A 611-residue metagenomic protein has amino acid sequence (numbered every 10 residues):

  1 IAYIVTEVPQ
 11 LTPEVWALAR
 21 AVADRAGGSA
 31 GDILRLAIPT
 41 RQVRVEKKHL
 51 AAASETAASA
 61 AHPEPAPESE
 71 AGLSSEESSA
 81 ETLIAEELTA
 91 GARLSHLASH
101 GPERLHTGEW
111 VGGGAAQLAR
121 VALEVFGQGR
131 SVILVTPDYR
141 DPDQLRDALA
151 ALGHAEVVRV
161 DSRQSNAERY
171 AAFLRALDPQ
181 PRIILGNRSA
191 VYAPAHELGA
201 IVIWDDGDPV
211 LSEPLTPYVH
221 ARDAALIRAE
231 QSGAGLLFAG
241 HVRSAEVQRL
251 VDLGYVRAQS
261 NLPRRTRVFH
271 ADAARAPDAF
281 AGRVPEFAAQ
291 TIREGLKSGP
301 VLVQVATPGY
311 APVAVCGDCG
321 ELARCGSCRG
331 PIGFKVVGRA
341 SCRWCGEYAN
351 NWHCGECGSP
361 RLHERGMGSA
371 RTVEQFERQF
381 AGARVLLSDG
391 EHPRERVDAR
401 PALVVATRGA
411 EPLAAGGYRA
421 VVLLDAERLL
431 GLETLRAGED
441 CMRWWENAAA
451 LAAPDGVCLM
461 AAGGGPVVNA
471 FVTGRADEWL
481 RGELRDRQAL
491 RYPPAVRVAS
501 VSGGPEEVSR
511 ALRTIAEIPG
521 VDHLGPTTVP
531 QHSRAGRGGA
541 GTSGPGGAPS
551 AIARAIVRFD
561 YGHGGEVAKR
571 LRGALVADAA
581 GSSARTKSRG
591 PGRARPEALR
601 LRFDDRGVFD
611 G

Functional and structural regions predicted by a protein language model:
I1-A274, E294-L296, V305, C319 (+6 more regions): Accessory, non-ATPase domains that flank or precede helicase/AAA+ motor cores in DNA-metabolism machines
V8-T12, S74, V111-A115, V135-Y139 (+10 more regions): Conserved phosphate/pyrophosphate-binding and hydrolysis machinery centered on Walker-type P-loop NTPases, extending
V8-W16, G31, E81, N166-Y170 (+14 more regions): Amphipathic alpha-helical transducer elements in NTP-driven molecular machines
G153-Q164, G326-S327, K335, A381-E391 (+1 more regions): Conserved RecA-like helicase motor-core motifs
D252-P285, T291, L480-V496: Interdomain hinge/linker at the junction between the two RecA-like core domains of SF2 helicases
E286, Q290-G299, E321, Q375 (+1 more regions): C-terminal helicase module of SF1/SF2 nucleic-acid helicases/translocases
T291-Q379: Cys/His-rich short segments
